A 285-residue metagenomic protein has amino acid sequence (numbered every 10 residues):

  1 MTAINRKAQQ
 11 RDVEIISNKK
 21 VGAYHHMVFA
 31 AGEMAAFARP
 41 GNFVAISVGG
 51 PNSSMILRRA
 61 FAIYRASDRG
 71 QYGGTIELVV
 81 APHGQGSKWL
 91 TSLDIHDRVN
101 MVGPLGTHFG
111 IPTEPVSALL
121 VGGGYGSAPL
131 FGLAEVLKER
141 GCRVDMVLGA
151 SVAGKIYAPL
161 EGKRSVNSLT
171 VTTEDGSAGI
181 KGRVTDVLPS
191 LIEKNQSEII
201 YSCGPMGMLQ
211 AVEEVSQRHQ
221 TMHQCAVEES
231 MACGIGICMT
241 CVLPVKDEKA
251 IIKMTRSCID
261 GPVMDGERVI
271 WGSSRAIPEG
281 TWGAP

Functional and structural regions predicted by a protein language model:
T2-I95: Ferredoxin-reductase
S17, R65, V171-T173, C225 (+1 more regions): Structural signal for conserved beta-strand scaffold positions within catalytic alpha/beta enzyme cores
G49-S53, G103-H108, D247: Short, charged beta-turn/beta-strand-edge "cap" motif at the junction between a beta-strand and an adjacent loop
Q85-A232: FNR/FR-type flavoprotein reductase catalytic core
P129, M206, E229-V263: Local cysteine-cluster metal-coordination motifs and their immediate loop/turn environment, predominantly Fe-S cluster
R183-P189, I237-V242, G272: Short, surface-exposed amphipathic charged segments that create phosphate/polyanion-binding patches used for binding
P244, T255-P285: Short Fe-S-cluster ligation motifs
